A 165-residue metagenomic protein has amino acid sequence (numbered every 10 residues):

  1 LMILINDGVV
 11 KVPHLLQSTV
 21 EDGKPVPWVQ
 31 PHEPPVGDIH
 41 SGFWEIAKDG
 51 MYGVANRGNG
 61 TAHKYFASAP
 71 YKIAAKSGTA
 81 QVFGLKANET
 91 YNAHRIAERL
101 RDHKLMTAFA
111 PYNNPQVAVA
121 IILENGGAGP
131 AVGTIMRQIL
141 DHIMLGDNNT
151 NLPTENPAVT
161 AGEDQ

Functional and structural regions predicted by a protein language model:
L1-P35, A55-T150: Active-site beta-strand/loop architecture of penicillin-binding DD-peptidases
I39, F43-G50, V132-L140: Stable alpha-helical elements in mature extracytoplasmic
I46, T61, P157-T160: Residue-level detector of intrinsically disordered, flexible termini and proteolytic processing junctions
M144-Q165: Gram-negative outer-membrane assembly/targeting C-terminal domains
